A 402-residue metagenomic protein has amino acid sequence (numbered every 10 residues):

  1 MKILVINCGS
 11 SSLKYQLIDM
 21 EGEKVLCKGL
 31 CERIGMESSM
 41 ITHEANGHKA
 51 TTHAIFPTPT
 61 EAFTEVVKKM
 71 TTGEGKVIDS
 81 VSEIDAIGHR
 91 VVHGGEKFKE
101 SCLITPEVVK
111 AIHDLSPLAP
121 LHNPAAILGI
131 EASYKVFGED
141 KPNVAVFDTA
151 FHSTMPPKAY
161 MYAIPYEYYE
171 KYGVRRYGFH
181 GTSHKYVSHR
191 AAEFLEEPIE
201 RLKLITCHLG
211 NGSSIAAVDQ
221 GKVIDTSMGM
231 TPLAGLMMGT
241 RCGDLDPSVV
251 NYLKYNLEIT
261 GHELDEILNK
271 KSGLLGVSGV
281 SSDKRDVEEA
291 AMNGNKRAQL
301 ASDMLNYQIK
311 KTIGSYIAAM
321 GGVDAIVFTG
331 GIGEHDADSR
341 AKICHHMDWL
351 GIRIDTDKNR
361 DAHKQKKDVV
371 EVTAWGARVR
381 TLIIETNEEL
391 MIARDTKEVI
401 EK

Functional and structural regions predicted by a protein language model:
M1-G95: N-terminal glycine/serine-rich phosphate-binding loop of ATP-dependent small-molecule kinases, especially carbohydrate
G9, H89-V92, L209, V323 (+1 more regions): Glycine-rich beta-strand-to-loop/alpha-helix junction loops that act as flexible
K69-D85, A191-P198, I313-D324: Phosphate/pyrophosphate-binding loops at sites that engage ATP/ADP/AMP, CoA/4′-phosphopantetheine, polyphosphate
M70, E74-H122, P142-V144, A150-M161: Short beta-strand-loop/turn "lid" adjacent to the catalytic site in phosphate-handling enzymes
F151-K254: Glycine-rich phosphate-binding loop of actin/hexokinase-like ATP-binding domains
D219, D225-L257, E266, G330-H363 (+1 more regions): Catalytic phosphate/nucleotide-handling subdomain of diverse soluble enzymes
E266, G273-V277, K284-A319: Adenine-nucleotide phosphate-binding core of ATP-dependent small-molecule kinases
Q299, D303-A319, D324, G333-K402: Internal helix-turn-beta structural module
